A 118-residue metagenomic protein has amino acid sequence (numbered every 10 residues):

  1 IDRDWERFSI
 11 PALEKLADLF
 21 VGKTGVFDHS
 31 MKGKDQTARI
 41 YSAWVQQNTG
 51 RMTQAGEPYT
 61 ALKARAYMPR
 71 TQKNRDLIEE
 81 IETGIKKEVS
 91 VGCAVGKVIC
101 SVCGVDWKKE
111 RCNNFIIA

Functional and structural regions predicted by a protein language model:
I1-A118: Signature of dsDNA virion morphogenesis modules
